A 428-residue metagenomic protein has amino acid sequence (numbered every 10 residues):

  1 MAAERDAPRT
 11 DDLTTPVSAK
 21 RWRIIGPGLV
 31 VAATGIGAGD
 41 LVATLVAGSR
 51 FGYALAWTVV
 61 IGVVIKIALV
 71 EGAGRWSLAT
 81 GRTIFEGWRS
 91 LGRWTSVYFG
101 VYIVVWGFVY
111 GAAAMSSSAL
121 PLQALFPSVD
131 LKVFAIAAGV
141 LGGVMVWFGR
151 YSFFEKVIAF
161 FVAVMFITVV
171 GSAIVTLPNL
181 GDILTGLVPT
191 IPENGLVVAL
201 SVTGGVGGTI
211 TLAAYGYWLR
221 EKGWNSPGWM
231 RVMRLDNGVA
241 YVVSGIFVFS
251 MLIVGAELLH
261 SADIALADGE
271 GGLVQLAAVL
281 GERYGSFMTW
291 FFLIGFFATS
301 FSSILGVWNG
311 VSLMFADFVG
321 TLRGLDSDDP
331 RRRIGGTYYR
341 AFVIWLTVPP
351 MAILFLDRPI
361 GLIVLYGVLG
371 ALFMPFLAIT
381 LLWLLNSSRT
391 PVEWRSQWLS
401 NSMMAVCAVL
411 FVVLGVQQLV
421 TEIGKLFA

Functional and structural regions predicted by a protein language model:
M1-D40, V198, W224-G228, V232-L235 (+1 more regions): Membrane-interface "cap" regions at the ends of multi-pass membrane proteins
P16-S18, G52, A79-F108, A124-L131 (+2 more regions): Transmembrane-helix boundary/entry motifs in multi-pass membrane transporters
V31, T58-R89, Y98-V109, G306: Juxtamembrane transmembrane-helix boundary signature
I67-S77, L219-R220, V243-Q275: Extracellular/periplasmic helix-exit of transmembrane alpha-helices
A79, S96-P127, A135, S300-V319 (+3 more regions): Hydrophobic transmembrane alpha-helices that form the core helical bundles of multi-pass secondary transporters
S128-A137, V243, F287, V319-F355: Loop-to-transmembrane helix boundary motifs in multi-pass membrane proteins
A137, V146-T176, I191, G367-M374 (+2 more regions): Membrane-interface loop-to-helix entry segments
V162-T190, A199-Y217, T380-T390, L414-L426: Hydrophobic alpha-helical segments and their helix-loop junctions in multi-pass secondary transporters
